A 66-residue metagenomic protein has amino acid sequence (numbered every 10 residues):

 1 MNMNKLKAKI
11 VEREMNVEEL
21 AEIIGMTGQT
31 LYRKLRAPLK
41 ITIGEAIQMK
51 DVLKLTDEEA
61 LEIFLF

Functional and structural regions predicted by a protein language model:
M1-M15, I23: A short, Lys/Arg-rich alpha-helix, primarily the initiator
K7, E18, Q29, I47: Residues within the helices of the helix-turn-helix
A8, R33, E62: DNA-binding alpha-helical recognition surfaces that contact promoter or target DNA
E22, D51: Alpha-helical residues within the helix-turn-helix
M26-K40: Recognition helix of helix-turn-helix/homeodomain-like DNA-binding domains that insert into the DNA major groove
P38-Q48: Short, basic-rich loop-to-helix N-cap that marks the start of a DNA-contacting helix
K54-F66: Short C-terminal boundary/hinge segments that cap the last helix of small helical domains
